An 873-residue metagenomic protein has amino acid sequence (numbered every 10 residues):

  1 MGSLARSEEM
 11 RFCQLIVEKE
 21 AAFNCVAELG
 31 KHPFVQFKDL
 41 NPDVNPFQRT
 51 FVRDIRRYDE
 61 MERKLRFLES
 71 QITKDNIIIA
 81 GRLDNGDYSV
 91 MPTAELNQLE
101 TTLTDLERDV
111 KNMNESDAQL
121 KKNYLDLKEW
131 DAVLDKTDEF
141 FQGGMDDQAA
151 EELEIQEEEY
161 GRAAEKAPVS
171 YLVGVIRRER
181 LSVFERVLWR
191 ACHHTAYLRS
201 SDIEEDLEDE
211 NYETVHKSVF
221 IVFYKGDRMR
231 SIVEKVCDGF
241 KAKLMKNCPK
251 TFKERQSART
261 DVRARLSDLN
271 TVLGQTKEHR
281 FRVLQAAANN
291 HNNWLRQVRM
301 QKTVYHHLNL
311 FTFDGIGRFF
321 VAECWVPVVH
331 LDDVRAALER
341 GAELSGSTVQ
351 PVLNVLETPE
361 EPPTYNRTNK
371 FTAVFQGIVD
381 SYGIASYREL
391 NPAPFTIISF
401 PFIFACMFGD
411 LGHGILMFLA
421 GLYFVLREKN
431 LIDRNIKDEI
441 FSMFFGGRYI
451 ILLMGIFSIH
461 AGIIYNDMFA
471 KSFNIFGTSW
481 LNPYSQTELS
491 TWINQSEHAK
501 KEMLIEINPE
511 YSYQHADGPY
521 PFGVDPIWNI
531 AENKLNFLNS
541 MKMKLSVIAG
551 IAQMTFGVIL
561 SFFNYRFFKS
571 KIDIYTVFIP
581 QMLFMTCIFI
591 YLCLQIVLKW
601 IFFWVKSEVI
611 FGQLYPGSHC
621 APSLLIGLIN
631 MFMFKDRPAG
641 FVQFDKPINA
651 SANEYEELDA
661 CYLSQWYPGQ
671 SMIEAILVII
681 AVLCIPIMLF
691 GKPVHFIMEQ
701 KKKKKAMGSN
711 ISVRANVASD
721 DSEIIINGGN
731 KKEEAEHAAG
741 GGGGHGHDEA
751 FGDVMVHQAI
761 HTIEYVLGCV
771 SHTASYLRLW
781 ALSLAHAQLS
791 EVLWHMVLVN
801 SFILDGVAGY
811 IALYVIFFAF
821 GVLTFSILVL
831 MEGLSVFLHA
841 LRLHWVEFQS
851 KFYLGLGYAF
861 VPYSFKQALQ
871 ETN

Functional and structural regions predicted by a protein language model:
M1-T396, F400, L411-H413, F424 (+3 more regions): Long, charged N-terminal accessory/stalk domains
G2-R11, E18-F34, N290, L308-G317 (+2 more regions): Conserved, carboxylate-rich catalytic/transport cores that coordinate ions
